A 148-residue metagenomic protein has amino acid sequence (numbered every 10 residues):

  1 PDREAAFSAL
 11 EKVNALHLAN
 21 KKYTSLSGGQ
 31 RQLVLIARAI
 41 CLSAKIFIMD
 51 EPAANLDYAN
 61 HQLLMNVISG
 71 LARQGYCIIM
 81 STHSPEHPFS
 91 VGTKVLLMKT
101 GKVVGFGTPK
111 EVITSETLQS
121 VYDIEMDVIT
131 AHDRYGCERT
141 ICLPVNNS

Functional and structural regions predicted by a protein language model:
P1-L18: Conserved ABC ATPase "signature" region
K22-L26, Q30: Conserved ABC ATPase signature
F47-D50: Catalytic Walker B motif of ABC-type/P-loop ATPase nucleotide-binding domains
T82-H83: H-loop/switch region of ABC-family ATPase nucleotide-binding domains
P88-S90: A short, surface-exposed alpha-helical micro-motif characterized by mixed small hydrophobic and charged/polar residues
V95-T108: H-loop (His-switch) and adjacent beta-strand-loop-beta switch element of ABC-type ATPase nucleotide-binding domains
V121-S148: ABC ATPase nucleotide-binding domains
